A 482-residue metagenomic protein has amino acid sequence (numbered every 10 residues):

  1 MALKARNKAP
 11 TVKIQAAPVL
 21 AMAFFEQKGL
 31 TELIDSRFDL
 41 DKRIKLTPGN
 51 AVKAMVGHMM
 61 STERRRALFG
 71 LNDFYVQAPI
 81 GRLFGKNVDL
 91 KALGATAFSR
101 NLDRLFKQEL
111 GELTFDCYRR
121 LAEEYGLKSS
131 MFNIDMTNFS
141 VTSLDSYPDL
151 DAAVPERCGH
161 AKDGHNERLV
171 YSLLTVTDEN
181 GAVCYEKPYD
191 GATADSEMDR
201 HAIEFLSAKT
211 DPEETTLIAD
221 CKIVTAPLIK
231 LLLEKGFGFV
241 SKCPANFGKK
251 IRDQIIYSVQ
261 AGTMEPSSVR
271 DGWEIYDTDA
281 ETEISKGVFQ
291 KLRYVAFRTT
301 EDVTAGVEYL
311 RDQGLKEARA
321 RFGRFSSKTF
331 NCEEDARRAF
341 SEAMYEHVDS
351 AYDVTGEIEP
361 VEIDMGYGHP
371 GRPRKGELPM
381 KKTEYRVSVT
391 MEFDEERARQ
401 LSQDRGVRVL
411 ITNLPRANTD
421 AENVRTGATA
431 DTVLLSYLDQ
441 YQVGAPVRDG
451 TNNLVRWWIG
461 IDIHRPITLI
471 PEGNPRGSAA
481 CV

Functional and structural regions predicted by a protein language model:
M1-F24, T31-V482: Anion-binding and metal-coordination hotspots
